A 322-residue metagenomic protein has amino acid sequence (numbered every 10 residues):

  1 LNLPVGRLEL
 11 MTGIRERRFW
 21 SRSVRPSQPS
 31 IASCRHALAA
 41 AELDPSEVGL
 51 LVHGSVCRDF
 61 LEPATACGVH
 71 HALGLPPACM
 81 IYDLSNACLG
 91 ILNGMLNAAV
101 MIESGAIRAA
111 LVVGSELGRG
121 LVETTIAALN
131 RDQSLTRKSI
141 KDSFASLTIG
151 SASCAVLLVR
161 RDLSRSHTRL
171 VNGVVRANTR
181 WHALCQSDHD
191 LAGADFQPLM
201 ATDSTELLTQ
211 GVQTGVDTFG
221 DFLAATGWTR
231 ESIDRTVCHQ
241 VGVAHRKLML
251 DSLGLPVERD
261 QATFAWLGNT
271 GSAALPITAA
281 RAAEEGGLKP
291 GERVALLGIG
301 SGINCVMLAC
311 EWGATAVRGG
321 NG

Functional and structural regions predicted by a protein language model:
L1-G49, H189-S232, A244-M249, L253 (+3 more regions): Conserved active-site "lid/cap" helical segment
L1-S23, Q133-T209, D217, E311-G322: Condensing-enzyme catalytic core mediating Claisen C-C bond formation in acyl metabolism
I14-E16, E47-V52, L73-L84, S134-K141 (+1 more regions): Glycine/charged-rich beta-loop-alpha catalytic/anionic-binding loops adjacent to active sites
S27, I31-C34, L38, C57-D59 (+5 more regions): Claisen-condensing/thiolase-fold acyl-transfer catalytic domains that form or cleave C-C bonds in fatty acid
E42-P77: Anion-binding (especially nucleotide phosphate/pyrophosphate-binding) glycine-rich loop and adjoining beta-alpha core
R58-G68, L117-K138, V174-G193, V241-D251 (+3 more regions): Active-site-adjacent elements of ketosynthase-type condensing enzymes
L92-V175, T278-G322: Conserved beta-strand-centric core segments of catalytic alpha/beta enzyme folds
